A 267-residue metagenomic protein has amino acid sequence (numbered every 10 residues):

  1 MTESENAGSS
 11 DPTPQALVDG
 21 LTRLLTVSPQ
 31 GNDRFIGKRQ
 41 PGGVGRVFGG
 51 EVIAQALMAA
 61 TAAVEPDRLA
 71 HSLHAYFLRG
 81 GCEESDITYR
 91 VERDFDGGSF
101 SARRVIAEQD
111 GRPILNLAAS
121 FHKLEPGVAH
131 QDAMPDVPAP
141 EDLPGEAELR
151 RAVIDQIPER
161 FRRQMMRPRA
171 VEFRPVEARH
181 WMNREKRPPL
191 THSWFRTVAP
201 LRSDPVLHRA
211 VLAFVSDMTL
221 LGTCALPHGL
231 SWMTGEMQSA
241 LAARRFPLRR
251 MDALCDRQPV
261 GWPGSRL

Functional and structural regions predicted by a protein language model:
T2-L267: Terminal targeting signals and extreme-terminal segments of soluble enzymes
